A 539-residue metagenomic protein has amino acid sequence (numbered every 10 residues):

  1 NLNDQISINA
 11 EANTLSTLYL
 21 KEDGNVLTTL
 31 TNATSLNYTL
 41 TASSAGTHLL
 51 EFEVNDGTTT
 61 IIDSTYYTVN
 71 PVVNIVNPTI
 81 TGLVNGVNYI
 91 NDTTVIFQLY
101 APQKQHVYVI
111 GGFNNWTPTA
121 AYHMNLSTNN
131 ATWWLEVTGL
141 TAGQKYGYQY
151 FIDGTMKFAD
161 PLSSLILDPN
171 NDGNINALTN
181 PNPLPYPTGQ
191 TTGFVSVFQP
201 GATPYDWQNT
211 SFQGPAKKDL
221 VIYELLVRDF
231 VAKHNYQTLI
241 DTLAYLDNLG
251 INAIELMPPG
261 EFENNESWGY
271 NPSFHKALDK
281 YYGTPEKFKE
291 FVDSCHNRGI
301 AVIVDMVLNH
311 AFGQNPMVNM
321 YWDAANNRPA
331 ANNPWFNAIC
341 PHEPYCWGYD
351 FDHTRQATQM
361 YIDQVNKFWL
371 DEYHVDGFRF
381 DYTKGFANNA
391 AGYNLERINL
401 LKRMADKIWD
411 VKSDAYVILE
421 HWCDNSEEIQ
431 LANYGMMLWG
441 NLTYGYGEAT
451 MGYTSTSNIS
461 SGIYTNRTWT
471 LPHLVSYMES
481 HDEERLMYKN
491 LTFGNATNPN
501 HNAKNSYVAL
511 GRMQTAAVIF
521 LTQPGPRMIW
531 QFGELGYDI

Functional and structural regions predicted by a protein language model:
N32-T47: Solvent-exposed segments in extracellular or luminal domains encompassing
G46-L50, Q144-Y146: Exposed beta-strand face motif in extracellular beta-rich ectodomains
N55-T60: Short, solvent-exposed loop/turn segments at the edges of extracellular beta-sandwich modules
N70-V107, A159-D219: Basic K/R-rich, polyanion-interacting modules in nucleoproteins and related proteins
N91, Q98-K145, D153-I175: Aromatic-rich carbohydrate-binding modules that target alpha-glucans
L167-N171, A177, N182, P187 (+3 more regions): Substrate-binding/active-site clefts of carbohydrate-active enzymes
G260-E261, E266-N271, H296-I300, D371 (+4 more regions): Active-site-proximal helices and loops of the catalytic beta/alpha 8
